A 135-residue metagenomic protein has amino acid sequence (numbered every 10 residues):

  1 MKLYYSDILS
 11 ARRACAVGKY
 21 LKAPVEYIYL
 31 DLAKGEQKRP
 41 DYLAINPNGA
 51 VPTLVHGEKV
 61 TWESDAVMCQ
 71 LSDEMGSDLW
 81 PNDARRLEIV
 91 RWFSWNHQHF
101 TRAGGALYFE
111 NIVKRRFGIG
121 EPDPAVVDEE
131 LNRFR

Functional and structural regions predicted by a protein language model:
M1-P122: GST-like domain detector, emphasizing the conserved glutathione-binding G-site in the N-terminal thioredoxin-like
V126-R135: Amphipathic alpha-helical packing segments from all-alpha helical-bundle domains
